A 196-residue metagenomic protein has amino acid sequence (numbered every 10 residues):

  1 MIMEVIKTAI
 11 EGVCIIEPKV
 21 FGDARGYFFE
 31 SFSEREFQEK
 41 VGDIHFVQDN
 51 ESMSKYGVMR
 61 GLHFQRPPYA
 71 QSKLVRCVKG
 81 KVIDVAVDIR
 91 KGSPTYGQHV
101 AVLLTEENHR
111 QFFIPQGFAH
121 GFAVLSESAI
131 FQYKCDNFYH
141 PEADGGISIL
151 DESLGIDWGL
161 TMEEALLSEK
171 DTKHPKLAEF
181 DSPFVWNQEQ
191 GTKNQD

Functional and structural regions predicted by a protein language model:
M1-R110, S126-S128, C135-D144, S148-T192 (+1 more regions): Non-catalytic, conserved peripheral segments adjacent to functional cores
